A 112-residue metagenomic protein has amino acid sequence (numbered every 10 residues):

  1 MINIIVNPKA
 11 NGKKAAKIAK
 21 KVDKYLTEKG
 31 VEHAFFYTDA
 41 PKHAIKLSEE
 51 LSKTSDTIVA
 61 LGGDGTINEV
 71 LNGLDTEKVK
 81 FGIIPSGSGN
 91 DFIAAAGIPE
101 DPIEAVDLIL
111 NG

Functional and structural regions predicted by a protein language model:
I2-G112: Small-residue-rich beta-alpha loop regions that form the catalytic core of phosphotransfer and lipid-active enzymes
